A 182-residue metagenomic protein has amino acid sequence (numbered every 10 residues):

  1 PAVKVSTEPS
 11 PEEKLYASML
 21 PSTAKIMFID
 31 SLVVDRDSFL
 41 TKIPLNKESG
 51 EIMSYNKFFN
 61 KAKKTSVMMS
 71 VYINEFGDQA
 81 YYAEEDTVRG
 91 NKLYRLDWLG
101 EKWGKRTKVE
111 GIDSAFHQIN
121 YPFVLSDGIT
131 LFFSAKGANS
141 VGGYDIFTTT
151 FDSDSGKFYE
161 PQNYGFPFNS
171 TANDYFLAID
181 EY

Functional and structural regions predicted by a protein language model:
A2-Y182: Short, conserved micro-motifs composed of acidic
